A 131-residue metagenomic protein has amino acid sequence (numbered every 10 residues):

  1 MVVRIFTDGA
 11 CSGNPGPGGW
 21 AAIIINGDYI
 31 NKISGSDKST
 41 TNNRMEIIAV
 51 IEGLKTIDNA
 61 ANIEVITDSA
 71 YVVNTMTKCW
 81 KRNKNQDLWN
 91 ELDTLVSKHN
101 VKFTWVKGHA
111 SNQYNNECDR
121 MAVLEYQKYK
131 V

Functional and structural regions predicted by a protein language model:
M1-R44, K55-A61, R120, L124 (+1 more regions): RNase H-like nuclease fold core
T7-P17, I51-M121, E125-Y126: RNase H catalytic domain
M45-A49: Catalytic-loop motifs flanking and including active-site residues across diverse enzymes
